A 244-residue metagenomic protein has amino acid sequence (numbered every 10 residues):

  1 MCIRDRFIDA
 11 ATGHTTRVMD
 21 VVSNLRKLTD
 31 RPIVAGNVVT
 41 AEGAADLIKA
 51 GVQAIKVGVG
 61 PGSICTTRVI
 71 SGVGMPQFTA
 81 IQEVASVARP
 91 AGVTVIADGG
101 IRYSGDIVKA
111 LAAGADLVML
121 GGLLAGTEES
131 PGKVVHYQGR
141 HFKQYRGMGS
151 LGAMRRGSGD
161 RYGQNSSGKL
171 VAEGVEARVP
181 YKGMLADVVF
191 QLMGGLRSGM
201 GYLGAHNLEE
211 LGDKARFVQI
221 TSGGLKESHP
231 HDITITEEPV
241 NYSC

Functional and structural regions predicted by a protein language model:
M1-I3: Short, small-residue-biased leader/transition segments that mark boundaries at the very start of proteins
D5-T15, P32-N37, G58, G74: Catalytic beta/alpha-barrel core
R6, Q53-P61, L120-G121: Non-cysteine beta-strand/loop elements that form the S-adenosyl-L-methionine
A11-G13, V38-T40, G60-G62, G100-R102 (+1 more regions): Active-site beta-loop-alpha junctions enriched in small/polar residues
G13-L25: N-terminal active-site wall of soluble small-molecule enzyme domains
T16, C65, T127-E128: Glycine/Thr-rich phosphate-binding loops of Rossmann-like dinucleotide-binding domains
D30, E42, A50-Q53, G72-A97 (+1 more regions): Alpha/beta catalytic cores of nucleotide-metabolism and tRNA/nucleoside-modifying enzymes
T66-I70: Short acidic, glycine/proline-rich loop/turn micro-motifs
